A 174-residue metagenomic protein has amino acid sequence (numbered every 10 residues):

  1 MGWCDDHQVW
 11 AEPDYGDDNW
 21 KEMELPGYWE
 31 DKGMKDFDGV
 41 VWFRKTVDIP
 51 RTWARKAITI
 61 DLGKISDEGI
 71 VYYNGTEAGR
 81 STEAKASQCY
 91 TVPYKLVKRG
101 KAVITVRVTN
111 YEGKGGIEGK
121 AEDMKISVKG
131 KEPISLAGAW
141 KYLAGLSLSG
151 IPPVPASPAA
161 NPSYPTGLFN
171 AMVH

Functional and structural regions predicted by a protein language model:
M1-W29, A84, L96-H174: An acidic-aromatic loop/edge-strand motif
E12, W20, V47-G75, I104-V106: Aromatic-lined ligand-binding clefts that engage carbohydrates, nucleic acids, or primary amines
G16, V41-F43, D67, A86 (+1 more regions): Residues that flank catalytic or metal-binding motifs in active/ligand-binding sites
D18, G39-V40, T59, K129: Carbohydrate-interacting regions of secretory-pathway proteins
D36-D38, W53-A54, E83-K85, V97-R99: Surface-exposed coil/turn segments at beta-strand junctions on protein surfaces, enriched
F37-P50, Q88-Y90, V173-H174: Short beta-strands within extracellular/lumenal beta-sheet-rich domains
P50-T52, P93-K95, Y111: Short, surface-exposed loop/turn segments at beta-strand-coil junctions that are enriched for proline with nearby
A78-G79: Short hydrophobic beta-strand segments in globular cytosolic domains
